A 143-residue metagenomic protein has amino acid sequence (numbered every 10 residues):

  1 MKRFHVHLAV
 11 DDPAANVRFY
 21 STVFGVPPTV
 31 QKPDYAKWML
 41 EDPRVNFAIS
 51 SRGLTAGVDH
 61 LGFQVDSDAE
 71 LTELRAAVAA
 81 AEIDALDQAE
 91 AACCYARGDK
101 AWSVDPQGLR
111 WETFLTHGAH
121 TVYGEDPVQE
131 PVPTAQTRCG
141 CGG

Functional and structural regions predicted by a protein language model:
M1-A14, R44, H60-L61, V122-G143: N-terminal beta-strand motif that seeds the catalytic metal site of vicinal oxygen chelate
K2-N46: Core segments of cupin and vicinal oxygen chelate
P13-A14, G62-R110, G118-T121: Vicinal oxygen chelate
P27, N46-A48, D84-A89: A short linear hydrophobic-aromatic micro-motif
K32-Y35, T55-G57, C94-D99: Short acidic/glycine-enriched loop/turn segments that link adjacent beta-strands
E41-D42, G98-A101, V128-Q129: Short secondary-structure transition/capping segments
E41-N46, L54-A56, D66-L71: Short, charged/polar surface micro-motifs in flexible loops or helix N-caps
S51, F114-T116: Residue-level structural signal for beta-strand termini and adjacent loop
